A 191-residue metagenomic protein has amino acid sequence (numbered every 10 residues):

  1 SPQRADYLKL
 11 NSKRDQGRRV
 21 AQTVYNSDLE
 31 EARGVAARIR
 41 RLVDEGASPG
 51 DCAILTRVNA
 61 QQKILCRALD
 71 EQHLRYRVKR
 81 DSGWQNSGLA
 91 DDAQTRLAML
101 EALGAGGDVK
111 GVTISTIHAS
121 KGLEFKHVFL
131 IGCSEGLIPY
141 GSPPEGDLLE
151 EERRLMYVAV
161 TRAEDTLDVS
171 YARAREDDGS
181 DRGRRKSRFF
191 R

Functional and structural regions predicted by a protein language model:
S1-R77, D81-G83: Helicase P-loop NTPase motor core
S48, Q62-K79, Q85-R191: Conserved helicase C-terminal RecA-like lobe
